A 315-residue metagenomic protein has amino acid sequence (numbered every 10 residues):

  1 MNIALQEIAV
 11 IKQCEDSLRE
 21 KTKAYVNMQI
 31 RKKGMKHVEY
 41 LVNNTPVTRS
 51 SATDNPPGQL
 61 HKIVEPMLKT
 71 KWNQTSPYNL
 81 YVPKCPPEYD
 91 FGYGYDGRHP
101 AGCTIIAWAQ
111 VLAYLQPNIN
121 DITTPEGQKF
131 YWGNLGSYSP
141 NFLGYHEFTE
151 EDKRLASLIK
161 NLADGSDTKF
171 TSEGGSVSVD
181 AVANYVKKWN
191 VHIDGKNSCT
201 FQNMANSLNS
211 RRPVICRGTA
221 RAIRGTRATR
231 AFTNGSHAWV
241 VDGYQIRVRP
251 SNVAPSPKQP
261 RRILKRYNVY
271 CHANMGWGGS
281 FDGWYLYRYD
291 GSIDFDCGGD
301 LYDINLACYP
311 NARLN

Functional and structural regions predicted by a protein language model:
M1-D16, F201-Q202, I215-N315: Active-site signature of cysteine proteases
N2-G175: Active-site-adjacent structural segments surrounding the nucleophilic cysteine of cysteine proteases and isopeptidases
M35, N44, Y93, E126-G127 (+5 more regions): Intrinsic-disorder/low-complexity loop/linker signature
W72-Q74, Y78, F91, L162 (+2 more regions): Generic preference for hydrophobic/aromatic residues in regular secondary structure cores
D96-R98, N209-R211, R266-N268: Short, well-ordered loop/turn elements at secondary-structure boundaries
A101-A113, E147-Q245: Predominantly the structural core of cysteine protease catalytic domains
I119-T124, I193-N197, C216-R217, P250-N252: Acidic/polar loop patches that form or flank catalytic/metal-binding clefts of enzymes that bind anionic ligands
